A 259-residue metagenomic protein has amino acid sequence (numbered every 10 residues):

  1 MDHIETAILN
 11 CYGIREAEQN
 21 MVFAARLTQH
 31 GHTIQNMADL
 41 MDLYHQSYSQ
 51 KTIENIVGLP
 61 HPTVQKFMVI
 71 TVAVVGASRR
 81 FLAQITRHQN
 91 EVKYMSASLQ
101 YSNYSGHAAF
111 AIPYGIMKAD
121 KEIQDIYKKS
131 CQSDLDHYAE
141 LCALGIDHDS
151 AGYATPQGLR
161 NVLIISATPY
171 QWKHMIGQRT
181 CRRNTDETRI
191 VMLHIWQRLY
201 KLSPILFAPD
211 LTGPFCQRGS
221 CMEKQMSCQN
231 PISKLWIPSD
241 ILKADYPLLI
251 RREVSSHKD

Functional and structural regions predicted by a protein language model:
M1-D259: Family-specific signature for flavin-dependent thymidylate synthase
